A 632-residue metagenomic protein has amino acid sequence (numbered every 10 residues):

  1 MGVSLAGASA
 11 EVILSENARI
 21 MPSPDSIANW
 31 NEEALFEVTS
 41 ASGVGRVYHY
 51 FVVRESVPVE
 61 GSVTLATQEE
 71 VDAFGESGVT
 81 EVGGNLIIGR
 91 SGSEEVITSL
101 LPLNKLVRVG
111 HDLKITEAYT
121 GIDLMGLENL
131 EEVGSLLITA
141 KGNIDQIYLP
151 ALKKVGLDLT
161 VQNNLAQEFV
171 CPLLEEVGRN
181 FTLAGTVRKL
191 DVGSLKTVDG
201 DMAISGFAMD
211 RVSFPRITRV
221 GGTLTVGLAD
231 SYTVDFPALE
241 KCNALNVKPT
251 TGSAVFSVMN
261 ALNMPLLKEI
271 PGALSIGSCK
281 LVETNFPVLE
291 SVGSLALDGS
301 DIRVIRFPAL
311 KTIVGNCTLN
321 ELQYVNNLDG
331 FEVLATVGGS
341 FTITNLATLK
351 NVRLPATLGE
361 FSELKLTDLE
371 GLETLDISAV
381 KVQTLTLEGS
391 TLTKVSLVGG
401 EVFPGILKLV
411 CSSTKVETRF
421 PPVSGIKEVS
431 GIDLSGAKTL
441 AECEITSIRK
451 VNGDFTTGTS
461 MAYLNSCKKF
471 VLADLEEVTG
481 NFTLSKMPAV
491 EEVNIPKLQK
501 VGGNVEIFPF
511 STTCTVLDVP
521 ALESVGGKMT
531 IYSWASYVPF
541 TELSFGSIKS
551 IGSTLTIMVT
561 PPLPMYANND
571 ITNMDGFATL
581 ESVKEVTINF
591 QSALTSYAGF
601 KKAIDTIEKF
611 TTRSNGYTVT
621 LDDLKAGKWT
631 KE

Functional and structural regions predicted by a protein language model:
M1, E55-G92, G616-E632: N-terminal capping/linker segments that flank leucine-rich repeat
M1-G61, T80, G84: Beta-rich interaction/scaffold domains
A8-I13, L239, I426, I448: Proline/glycine-anchored alpha-helix kink/cap motifs
N17-I27, S91, T98, P102-K105 (+1 more regions): Low-complexity, intrinsically disordered segments exposed to solvent
M21-D25, E70, L543: Short, recurring structural edge motifs at helix starts
V63-A66, G84-T98, G110-I122, G126 (+23 more regions): Concave beta-strand-loop units of leucine-rich repeat
D72-G78, P102-K105, D123-L127, Y148-L149 (+17 more regions): Leucine-rich repeat
